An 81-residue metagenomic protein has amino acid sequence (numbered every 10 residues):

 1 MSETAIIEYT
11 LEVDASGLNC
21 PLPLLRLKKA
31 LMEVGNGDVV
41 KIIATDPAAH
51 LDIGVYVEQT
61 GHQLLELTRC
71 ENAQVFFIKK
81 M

Functional and structural regions predicted by a protein language model:
M1-I7: Short, compositionally biased "basic patch" segments
I6, R69-E71: Short coil/turn motifs at beta-sheet boundaries
E8-S16: Short amphipathic
A15-T68, V75: Amphipathic, hydrophobic secondary-structure cores in small proteins
T68-R69, M81: Long, contiguous binding/interaction regions
V75-M81: Core SAM-dependent methyltransferase catalytic element
